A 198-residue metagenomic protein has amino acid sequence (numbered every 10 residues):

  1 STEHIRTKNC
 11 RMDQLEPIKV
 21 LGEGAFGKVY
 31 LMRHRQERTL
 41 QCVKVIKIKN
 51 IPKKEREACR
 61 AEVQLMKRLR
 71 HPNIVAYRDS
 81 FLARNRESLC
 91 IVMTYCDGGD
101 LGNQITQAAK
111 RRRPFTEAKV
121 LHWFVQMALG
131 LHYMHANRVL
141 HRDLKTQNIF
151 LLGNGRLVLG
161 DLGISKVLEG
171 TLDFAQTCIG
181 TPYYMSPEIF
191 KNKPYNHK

Functional and structural regions predicted by a protein language model:
K28: Conserved N-lobe ATP-binding subsite of Hanks-type protein kinase domains, especially the beta3 VAIK lysine
R33-L40: Conserved N-lobe loop of protein kinases adjacent to the ATP-binding glycine-rich P-loop
L40, V45-R70: Conserved N-lobe beta3->alphaC-helix segment of eukaryotic protein kinase catalytic domains
A76-L89, G98: Short beta-strand micro-motifs within the conserved protein kinase catalytic domain, predominantly in the N-lobe
G102-P114: AlphaC helix of the protein kinase catalytic domain
W123-F124: Activation segment signature within eukaryotic-like protein kinase domains
L129-V139: Protein kinase catalytic-loop region centered on the HRD/HxD motif
